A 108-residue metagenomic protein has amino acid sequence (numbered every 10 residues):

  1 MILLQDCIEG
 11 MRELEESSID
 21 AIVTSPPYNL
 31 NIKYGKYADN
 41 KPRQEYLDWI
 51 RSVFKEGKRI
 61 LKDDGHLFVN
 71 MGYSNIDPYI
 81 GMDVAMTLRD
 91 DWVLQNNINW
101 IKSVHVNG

Functional and structural regions predicted by a protein language model:
M1-G108: Core catalytic lobe of class I
